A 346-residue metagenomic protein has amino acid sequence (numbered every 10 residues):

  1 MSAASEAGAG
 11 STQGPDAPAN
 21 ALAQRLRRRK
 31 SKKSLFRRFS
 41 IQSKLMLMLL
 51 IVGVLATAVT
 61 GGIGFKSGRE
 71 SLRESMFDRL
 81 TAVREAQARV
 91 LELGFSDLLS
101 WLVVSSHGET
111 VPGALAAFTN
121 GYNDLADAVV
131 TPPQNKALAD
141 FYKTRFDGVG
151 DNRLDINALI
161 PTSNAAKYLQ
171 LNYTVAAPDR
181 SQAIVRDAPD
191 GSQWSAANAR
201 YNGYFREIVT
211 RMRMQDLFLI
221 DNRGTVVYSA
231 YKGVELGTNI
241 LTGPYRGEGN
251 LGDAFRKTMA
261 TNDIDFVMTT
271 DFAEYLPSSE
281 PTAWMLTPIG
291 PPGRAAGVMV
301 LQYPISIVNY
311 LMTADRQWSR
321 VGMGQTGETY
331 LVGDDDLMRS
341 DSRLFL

Functional and structural regions predicted by a protein language model:
M1-V54: Positive-inside N-terminal membrane-insertion signal
F39-E70, E74, D78, V83 (+2 more regions): Extreme N-terminal signal-anchor transmembrane helix of membrane signaling/transducer proteins, especially in bacteria
L49, K66-S106, T119: Juxtamembrane membrane-water interface segments immediately C-terminal to a transmembrane helix
E92-G94, S106, T110, F205-M212 (+3 more regions): Short regulatory alpha-helical segment in sensory/regulatory domains of signaling proteins that mediates
S100-L102, Q215-L219, T225, G327-Y330: Short, hydrophobic-rich beta-strand element in sensory/regulatory alpha-beta domains
P112-D187: Alpha-helical transmembrane helix bundles of large polytopic membrane transport and channel proteins
N120-K136, D140-T144, G224-M268, P292 (+2 more regions): Intrinsic low-complexity, intrinsically disordered coil/linker regions enriched in small/polar and charged residues
Y168-Q302, Y310: Extracytoplasmic/periplasmic ligand-binding sensor regions of membrane-associated signaling proteins
